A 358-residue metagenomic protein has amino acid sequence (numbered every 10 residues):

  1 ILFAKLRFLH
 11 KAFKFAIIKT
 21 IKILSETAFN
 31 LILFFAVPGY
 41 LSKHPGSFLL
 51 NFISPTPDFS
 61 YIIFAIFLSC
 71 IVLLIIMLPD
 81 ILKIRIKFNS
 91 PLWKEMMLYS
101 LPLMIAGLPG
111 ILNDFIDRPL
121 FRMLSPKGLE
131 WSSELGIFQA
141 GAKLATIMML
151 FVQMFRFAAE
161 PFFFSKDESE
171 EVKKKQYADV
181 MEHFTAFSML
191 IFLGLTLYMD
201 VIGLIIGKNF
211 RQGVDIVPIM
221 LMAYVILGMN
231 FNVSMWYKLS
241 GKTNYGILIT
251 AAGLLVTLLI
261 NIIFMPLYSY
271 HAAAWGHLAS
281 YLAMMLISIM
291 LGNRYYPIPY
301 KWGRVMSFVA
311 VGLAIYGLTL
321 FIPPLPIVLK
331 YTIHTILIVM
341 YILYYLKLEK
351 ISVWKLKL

Functional and structural regions predicted by a protein language model:
F8-L9, P55-T56, L239-S240, L267: Helix-loop interface residues and adjacent transmembrane-helix termini in multi-pass membrane transporters, primarily
F15, K19, I62, I66 (+10 more regions): Residue-level signature of transmembrane alpha-helical cores of multipass secondary-active transporters and flippases
A16-I81, A106, A251-T257, Y270-L291 (+1 more regions): Hydrophobic alpha-helical transmembrane segments
Y40-A65, L74-D114, A158, F162-K175 (+2 more regions): Interhelical loop/hinge segments that connect adjacent transmembrane helices in multipass membrane
P55-F59, E95-Y99, L103, L120-T146 (+1 more regions): Interfacial/gating helices of multi-pass transporter permease domains
R85, V233-G241, I289-G303: Alpha-helical transmembrane segments
I137-A251: Specific pore-lining/lateral-gate transmembrane helices of multi-pass inner-membrane transport and insertion machines
L318-L358: Membrane-proximal transmembrane or re-entrant/amphipathic helices at the cytosolic face
